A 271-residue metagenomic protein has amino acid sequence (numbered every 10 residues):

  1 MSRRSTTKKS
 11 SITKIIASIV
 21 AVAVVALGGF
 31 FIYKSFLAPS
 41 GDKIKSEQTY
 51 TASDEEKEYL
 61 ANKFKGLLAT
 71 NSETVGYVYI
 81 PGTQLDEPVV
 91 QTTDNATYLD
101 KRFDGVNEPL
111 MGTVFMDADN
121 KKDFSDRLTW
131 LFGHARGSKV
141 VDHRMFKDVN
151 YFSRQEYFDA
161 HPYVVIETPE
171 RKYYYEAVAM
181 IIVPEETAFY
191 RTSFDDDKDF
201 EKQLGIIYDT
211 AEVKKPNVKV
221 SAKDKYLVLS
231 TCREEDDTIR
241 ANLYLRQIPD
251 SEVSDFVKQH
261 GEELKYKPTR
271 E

Functional and structural regions predicted by a protein language model:
M1-I12: N-terminal Lys/Arg-rich, disordered targeting/topogenic segments
I16-F31: Hydrophobic membrane-insertion alpha-helices, especially the h-region of bacterial N-terminal signal peptides
G28-E271: Solvent-exposed, non-transmembrane regions of membrane-associated and secreted proteins
